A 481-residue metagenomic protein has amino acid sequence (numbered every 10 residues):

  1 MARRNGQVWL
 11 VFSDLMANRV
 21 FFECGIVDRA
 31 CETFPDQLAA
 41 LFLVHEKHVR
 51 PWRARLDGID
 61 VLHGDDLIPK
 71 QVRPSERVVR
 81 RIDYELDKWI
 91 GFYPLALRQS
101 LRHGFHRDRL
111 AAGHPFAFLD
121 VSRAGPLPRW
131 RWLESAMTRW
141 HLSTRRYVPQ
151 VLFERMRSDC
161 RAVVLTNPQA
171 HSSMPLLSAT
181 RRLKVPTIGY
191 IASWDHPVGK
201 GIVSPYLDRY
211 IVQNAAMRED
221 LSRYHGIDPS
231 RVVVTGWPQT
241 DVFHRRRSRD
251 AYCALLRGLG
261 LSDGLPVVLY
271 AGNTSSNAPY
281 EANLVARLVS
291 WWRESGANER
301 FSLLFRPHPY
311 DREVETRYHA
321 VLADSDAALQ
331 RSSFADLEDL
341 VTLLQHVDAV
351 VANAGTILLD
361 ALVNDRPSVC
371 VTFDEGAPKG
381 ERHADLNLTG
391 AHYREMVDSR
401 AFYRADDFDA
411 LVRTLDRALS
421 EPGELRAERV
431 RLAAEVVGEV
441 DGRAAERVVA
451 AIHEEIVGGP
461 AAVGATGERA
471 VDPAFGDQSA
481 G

Functional and structural regions predicted by a protein language model:
F12, L41-P149, F475-D477: Conserved N-terminal ligand/cofactor-binding loop architecture of enzyme catalytic domains
R19-E23, V27-D28, D241-A323, Q330-S333: Conserved catalytic-core segment of nucleotide-activated headgroup transferases in glycan assembly
L142, Y206-N283, P309-D311, E424-R431 (+2 more regions): A nucleotide-sugar donor-handling region in carbohydrate enzymes
Q150-L152, R157, Y310-L359, V363-N364: Donor nucleotide-activated moiety binding/catalytic core segment of transferases that use nucleotide-activated donors
A162, T166-N167, L176-S193, V369-C370: Active-site proximal beta-strand in glycosyltransferases
K200-I211, L343-L344: A conserved, positively charged/aromatic
P205-L207, I227-P229, T356-V436: Catalytic binding pocket for nucleotide-activated donors in carbohydrate/polymer assembly enzymes
V440-D477, G481: C-terminal alpha-helical cap of glycosyltransferases
